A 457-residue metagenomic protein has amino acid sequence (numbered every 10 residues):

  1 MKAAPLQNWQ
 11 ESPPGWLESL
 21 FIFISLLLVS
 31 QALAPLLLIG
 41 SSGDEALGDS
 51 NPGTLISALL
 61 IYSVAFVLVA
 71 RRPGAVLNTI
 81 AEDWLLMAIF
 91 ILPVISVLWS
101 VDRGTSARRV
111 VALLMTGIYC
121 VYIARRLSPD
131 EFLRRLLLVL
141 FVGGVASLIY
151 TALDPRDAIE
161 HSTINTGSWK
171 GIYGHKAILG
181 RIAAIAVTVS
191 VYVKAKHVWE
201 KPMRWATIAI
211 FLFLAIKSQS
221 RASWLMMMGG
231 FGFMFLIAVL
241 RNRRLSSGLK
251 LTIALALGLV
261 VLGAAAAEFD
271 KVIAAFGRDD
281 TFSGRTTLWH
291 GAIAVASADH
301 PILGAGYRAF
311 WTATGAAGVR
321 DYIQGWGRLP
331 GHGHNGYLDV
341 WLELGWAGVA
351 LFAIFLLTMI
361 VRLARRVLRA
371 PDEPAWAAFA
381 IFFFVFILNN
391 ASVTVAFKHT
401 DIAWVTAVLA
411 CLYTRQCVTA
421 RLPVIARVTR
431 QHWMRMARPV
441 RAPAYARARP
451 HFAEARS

Functional and structural regions predicted by a protein language model:
M1-V69, I91-W99, V385-I387, R456: N-terminal signal-anchor transmembrane segment
Q10-P14, L68-W84, V193-A206, N242-L251 (+1 more regions): Membrane-interface helix-loop-helix junctions at transmembrane boundaries of multi-pass membrane enzymes, predominantly
S25, A378-M436, R441, S457: Transmembrane alpha-helices of multi-pass inner-membrane enzymes
L55, E82-I89, D102-R125, R135-L138 (+2 more regions): Aromatic-anchored transmembrane helix interface
I61-Y62, F66, P93-I95, R134-I164 (+3 more regions): Alpha-helical transmembrane segments of multi-pass inner-membrane proteins
R125, M203, G232, L344-F386 (+1 more regions): Hydrophobic transmembrane alpha-helices and their immediate junctions
I149-P155, K217, F235-D280, I293-D299 (+2 more regions): A membrane-periplasm/extracellular boundary helix in multi-pass inner-membrane enzymes that assemble envelope glycans
F276-H290, P301-L344, L363, V367: Long extracytoplasmic/lumenal interhelical loops at the membrane interface of multi-pass membrane proteins
